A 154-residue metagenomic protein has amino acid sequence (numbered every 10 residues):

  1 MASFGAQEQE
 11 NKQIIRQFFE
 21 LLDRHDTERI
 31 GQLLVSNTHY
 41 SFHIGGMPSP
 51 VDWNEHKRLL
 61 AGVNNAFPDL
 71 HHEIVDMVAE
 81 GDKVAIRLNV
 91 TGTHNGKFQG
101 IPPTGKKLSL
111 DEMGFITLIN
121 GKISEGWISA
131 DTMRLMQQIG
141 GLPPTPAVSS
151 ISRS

Functional and structural regions predicted by a protein language model:
M1-S154: C-terminal and inter-domain tail/linker signature
